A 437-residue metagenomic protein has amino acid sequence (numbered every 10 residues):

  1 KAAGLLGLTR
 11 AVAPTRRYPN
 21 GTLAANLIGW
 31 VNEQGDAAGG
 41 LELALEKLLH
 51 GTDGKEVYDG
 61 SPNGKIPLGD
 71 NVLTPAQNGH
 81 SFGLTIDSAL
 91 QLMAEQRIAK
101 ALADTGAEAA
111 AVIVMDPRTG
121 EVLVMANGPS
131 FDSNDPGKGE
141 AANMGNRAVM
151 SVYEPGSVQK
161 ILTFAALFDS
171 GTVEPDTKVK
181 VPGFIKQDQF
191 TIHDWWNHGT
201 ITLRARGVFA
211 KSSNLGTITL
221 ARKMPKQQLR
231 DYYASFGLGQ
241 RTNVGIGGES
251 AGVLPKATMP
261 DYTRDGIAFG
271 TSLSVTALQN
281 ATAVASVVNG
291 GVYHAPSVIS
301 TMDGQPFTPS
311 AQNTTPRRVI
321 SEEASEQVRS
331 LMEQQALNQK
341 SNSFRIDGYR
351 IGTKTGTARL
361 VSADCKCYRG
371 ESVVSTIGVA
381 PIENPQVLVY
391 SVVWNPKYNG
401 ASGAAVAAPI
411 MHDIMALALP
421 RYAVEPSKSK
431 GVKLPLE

Functional and structural regions predicted by a protein language model:
K1-G79, S391, H412: Small/polar-residue-rich segments within soluble enzyme cores
G4, A24, R97-T119, N127 (+1 more regions): Flexible, solvent-exposed loop/hinge segments and secondary-structure transition points
A38, E42, D87, Q91 (+2 more regions): Short, charged, low-complexity patches
E46, H50-D53, G83, E95 (+5 more regions): Amphipathic, well-packed alpha-helical segments that form the structural scaffold of globular domains
S61-N71, V112, D116-S157, L162-P396 (+4 more regions): Beta-lactam-recognizing serine transpeptidase/beta-lactamase-like catalytic domain environment
I66-A110: Conserved, well-ordered alpha-helix/loop/beta-strand core segments that scaffold catalytic motifs
A94, V208, M411: A helicase ATPase "motif cassette" and its flanking acidic/Ser/Thr-rich regulatory loops
P420-S427: Flexible helix-coil linker/hinge segments at domain or subdomain boundaries
